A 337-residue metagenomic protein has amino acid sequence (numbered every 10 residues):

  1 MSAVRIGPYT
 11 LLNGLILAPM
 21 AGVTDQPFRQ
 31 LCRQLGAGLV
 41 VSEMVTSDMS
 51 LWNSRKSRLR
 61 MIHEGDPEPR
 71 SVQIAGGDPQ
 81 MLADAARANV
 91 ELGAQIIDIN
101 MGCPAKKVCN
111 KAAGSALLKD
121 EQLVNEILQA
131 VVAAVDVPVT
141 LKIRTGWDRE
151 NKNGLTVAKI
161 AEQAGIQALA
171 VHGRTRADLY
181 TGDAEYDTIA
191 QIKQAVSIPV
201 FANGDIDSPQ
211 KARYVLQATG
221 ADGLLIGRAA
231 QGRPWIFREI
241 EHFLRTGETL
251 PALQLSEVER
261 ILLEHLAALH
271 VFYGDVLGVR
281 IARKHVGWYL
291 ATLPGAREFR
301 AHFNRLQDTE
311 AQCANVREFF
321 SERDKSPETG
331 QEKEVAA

Functional and structural regions predicted by a protein language model:
M1-A3, G7, L11, L15-I16 (+9 more regions): Alpha/beta catalytic cores of nucleotide-metabolism and tRNA/nucleoside-modifying enzymes
S2-R5, M20-Q95: Glycine-rich, positively charged N-terminal anion/phosphate-binding segment
L15-P19, V40-S42, R70-I74, I97 (+4 more regions): Hydrophobic faces of well-ordered beta-strands that scaffold small-molecule active sites in alpha/beta enzyme cores
M20, V45-S47, A75-G77, G102-P104 (+4 more regions): Active-site beta-loop-alpha junctions enriched in small/polar residues
S42, I96-P104, Q163-G173, I226-A229: Non-cysteine beta-strand/loop elements that form the S-adenosyl-L-methionine
P69-V139, R144-K152, A161-E162: Active-site beta->alpha loop and helix N-cap motifs at the rims of alpha/beta catalytic domains
K106-L123, R174-Y186, E248-P251: Glycine-rich tight-turn/loop motif centered on a GG-T
